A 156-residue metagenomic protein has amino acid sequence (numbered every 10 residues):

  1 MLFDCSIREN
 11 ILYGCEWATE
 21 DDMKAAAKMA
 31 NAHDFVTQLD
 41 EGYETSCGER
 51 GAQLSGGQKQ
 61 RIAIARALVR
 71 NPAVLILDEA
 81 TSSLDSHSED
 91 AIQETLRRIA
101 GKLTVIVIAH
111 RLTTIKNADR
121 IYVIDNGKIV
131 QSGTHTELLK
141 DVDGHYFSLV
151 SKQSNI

Functional and structural regions predicted by a protein language model:
S6-I7, S55: ABC transporter NBD signature
R8-E49, Q93, K102: ABC ATPase nucleotide-binding domain helical subdomain, centered on the C-loop/LSGGQ "ABC signature"
H33-I62, L84, N155-I156: ABC-fold ATPase nucleotide-binding domain signature/coupling loops
V36-G42, E94, R111, K116-I156: C-terminal portion of ABC ATPase nucleotide-binding domains
I64, I108: Hydrophobic anchor residue at the start of the ABC signature
R70, G101: Conserved signature/switch motifs of ABC ATPase nucleotide-binding domains
L75-D78: Catalytic Walker B motif of ABC-type/P-loop ATPase nucleotide-binding domains
S82-T95: Conserved D-loop/post-Walker B switch-helix segment of ABC ATPase nucleotide-binding domains
